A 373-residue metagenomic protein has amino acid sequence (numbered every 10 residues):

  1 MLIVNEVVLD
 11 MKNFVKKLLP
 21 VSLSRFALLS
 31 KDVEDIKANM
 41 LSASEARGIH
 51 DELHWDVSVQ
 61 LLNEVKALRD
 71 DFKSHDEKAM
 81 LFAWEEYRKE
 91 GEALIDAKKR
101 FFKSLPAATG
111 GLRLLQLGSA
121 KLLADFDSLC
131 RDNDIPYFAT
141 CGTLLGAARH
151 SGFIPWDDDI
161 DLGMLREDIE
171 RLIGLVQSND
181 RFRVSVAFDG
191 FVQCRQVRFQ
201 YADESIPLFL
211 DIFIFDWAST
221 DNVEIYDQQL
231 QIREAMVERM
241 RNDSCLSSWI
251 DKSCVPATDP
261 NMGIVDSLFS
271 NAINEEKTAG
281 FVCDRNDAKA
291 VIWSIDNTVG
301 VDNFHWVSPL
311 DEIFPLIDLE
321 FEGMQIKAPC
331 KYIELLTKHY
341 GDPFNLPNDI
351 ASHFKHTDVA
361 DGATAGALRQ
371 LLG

Functional and structural regions predicted by a protein language model:
M1-D35, E238, N242, D251-N274: Alpha-helical membrane-targeting segments
V7, V15-V57, L61-E64, L68 (+2 more regions): Flexible coil/loop interruptions and hinge/linker segments embedded within long fibrous stalks
S58-E64, L68, E77-A139: Helical scaffold of the NTase/Pol beta-like nucleotidyltransferase catalytic core
A107-R131, V176-L230, N242-Y340, F344-G373: Conserved catalytic core of two-metal-ion nucleotidyltransferases
D127-I160: Active-site nucleotide-donor binding segment shared across nucleotidyl transfer reactions
P136-Y137, D161, D318, Q325: Beta-sheet entry/capping signal
S151-L172, G323: Catalytic metal-binding acidic patch
